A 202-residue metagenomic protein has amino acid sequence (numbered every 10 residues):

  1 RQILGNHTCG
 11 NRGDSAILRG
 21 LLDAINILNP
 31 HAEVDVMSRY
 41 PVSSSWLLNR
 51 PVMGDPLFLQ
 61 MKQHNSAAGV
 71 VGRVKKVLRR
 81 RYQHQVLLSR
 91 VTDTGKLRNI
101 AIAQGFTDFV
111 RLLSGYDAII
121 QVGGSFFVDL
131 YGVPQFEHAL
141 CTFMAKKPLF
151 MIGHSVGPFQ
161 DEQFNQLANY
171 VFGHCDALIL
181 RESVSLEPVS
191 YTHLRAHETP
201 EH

Functional and structural regions predicted by a protein language model:
R1-P158, Y170: Aromatic- and Gly/Pro-rich donor/ligand-binding loops that form nucleotide- or phosphate-bearing donor binding pockets
S15, E182-S183: Alpha-helix N-cap/helix-start capping motif
S44-S45, S185, V189: Hydrophobic packing residues within well-ordered alpha-helices of enzyme cores
P158-F159, E187: Short secondary-structure capping/turn micro-motifs that flank functional sites
D161-Q166, S190: Distinct, well-ordered alpha-helical segments
N165-C175: A conserved, positively charged/aromatic
C175-E182: A short beta-strand/loop micro-motif in the catalytic core of glycosyltransferases that engages the nucleotide-sugar
T192-E201: Conserved small/polar residues in nucleotide/adenosyl-binding loops
